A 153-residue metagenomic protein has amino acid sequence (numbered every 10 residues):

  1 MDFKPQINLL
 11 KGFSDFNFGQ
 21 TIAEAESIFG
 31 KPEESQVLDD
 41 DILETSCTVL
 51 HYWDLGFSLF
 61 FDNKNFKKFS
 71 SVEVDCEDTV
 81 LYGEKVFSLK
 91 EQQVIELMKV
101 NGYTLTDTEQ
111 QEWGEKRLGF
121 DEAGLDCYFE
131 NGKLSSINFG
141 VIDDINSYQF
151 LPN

Functional and structural regions predicted by a protein language model:
M1-N153: Short helix/turn-capping signatures at newly exposed starts of structured segments
